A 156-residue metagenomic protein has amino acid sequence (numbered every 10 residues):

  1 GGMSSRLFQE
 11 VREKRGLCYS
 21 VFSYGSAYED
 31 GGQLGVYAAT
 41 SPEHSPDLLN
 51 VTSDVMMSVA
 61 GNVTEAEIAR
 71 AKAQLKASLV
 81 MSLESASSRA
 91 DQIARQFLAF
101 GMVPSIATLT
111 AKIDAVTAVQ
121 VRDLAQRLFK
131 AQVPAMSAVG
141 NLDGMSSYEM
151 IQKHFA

Functional and structural regions predicted by a protein language model:
G1, R15, A38, F100 (+1 more regions): Short glycine-rich loop/turn motifs that provide flexible caps or phosphate-binding loops at active sites
G2, C18, F22-S82, Q152-A156: M16/insulysin-pitrilysin zinc metalloprotease superfamily fold
F8, L49, S53, A69-K72 (+3 more regions): Extracytoplasmic/secreted envelope proteins and their assembly/folding machinery, especially bacterial periplasmic
K14-C18, G31-G35, S88, A131-P134: Active-site lining segments that contact anionic ligands and/or coordinate catalytic metals
R15-S23, T117-D123: Short amphipathic beta-strand starts and helix->beta connectors
S58, K76-A156: C-terminal regions of mature proteins
